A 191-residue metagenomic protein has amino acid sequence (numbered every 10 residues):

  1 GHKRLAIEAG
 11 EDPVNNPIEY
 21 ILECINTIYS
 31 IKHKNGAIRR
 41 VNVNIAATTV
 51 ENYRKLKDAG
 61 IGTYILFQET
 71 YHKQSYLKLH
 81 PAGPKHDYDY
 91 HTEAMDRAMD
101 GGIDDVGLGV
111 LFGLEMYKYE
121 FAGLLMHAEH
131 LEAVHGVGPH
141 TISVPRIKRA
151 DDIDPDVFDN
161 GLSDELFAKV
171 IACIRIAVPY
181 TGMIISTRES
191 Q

Functional and structural regions predicted by a protein language model:
K3-A6, P17-L111: Radical SAM/AdoMet-radical enzyme domain recognition
R4, A9, K32, G62-T63 (+3 more regions): Conserved C-terminal portion of the radical SAM core fold that forms the substrate/S-adenosylmethionine-binding
E11, Q74-L79, A150-P155: A short acidic, helix-capping loop that chelates divalent metal ions and anchors anionic groups
E11-D12, A47: Acidic, glycine-rich active-site loops and adjacent beta-strand->loop/helix elements that engage anionic groups
V14, V50, D151: Flexible, glycine-rich phosphate/dinucleotide-binding loops and adjacent beta-alpha linkers at cofactor/substrate
N15, K85, E115, G161: Charge-dense, low-complexity intrinsically disordered segments
V157-S163: Short, contiguous acidic/charged loop-to-helix segments that flank catalytic cores in large enzymes
T187-Q191: Small/polar glycine-rich anion-binding or flexible loop at a beta-alpha turn
